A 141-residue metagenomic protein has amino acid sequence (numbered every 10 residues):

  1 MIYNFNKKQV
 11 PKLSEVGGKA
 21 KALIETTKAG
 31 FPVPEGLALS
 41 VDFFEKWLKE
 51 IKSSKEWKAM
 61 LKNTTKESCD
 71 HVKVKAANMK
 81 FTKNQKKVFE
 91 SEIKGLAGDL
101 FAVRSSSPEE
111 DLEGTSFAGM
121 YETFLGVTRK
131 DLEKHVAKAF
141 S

Functional and structural regions predicted by a protein language model:
M1-S141: N-terminal beta-alpha lobe that positions the nucleotide/phosphoryl donor in ATP/NTP-coupled carboxylate activation
